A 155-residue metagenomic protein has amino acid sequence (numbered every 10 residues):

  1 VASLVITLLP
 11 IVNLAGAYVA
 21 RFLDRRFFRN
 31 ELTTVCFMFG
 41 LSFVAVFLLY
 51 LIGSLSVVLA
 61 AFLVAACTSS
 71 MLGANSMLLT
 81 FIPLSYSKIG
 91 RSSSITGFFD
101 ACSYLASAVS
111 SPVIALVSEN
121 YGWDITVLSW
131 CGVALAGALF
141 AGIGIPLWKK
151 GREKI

Functional and structural regions predicted by a protein language model:
V1-V12, R91-F98: Loop-to-transmembrane helix entry
A2, T34, I95, V117 (+1 more regions): Alpha-helical transmembrane segments of multi-pass secondary-active solute transporters
P10-Y18, S107-A108: Residue-level signature of mid-helix packing/kink "hotspots" within the transmembrane helices of 12-pass Major
G16-R29, S118: Helix-to-loop junctions at the C-terminal end of transmembrane segments in multipass secondary transporters
R26, F81-I89, N120: Helix-to-coil boundary motifs at intracellular loop junctions of multi-pass secondary transporters
R29-F81: C-terminal transmembrane helical hairpin of 12-TM major facilitator-type secondary transporters
L49-I52, W123, L128-I155: Multi-pass alpha-helical transporter architecture, strongest for 12-TM Major Facilitator/SLC carriers used
K88-Y121: A late C-terminal transmembrane helix in Major Facilitator Superfamily
